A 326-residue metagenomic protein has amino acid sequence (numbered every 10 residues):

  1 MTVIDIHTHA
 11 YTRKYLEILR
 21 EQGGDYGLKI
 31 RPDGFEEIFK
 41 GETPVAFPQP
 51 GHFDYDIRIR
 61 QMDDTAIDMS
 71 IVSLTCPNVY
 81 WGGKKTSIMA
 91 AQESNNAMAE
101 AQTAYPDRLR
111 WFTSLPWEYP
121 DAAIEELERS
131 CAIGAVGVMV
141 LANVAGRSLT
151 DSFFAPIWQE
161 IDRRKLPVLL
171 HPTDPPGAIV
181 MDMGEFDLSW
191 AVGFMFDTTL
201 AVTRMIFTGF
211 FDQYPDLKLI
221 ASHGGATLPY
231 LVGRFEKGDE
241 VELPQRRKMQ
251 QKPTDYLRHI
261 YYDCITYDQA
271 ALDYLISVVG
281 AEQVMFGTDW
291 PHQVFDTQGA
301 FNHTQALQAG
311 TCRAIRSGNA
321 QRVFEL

Functional and structural regions predicted by a protein language model:
M1-I6, Y11-M69, N96-A104, E125-R129 (+5 more regions): Mid-to-C-terminal alpha-helical segments outside catalytic/metal-binding sites
I4-I6, S70-V72, R110-T113, V138-V140 (+4 more regions): Hydrophobic faces of well-ordered beta-strands that scaffold small-molecule active sites in alpha/beta enzyme cores
Y11-R13, N78-Y80, E118-Y119, G146 (+4 more regions): Active-site environment of divalent metal-dependent phosphoester hydrolases
T12-H52, P176-F196, F235-L257: Active-site gating loops and adjacent loop-to-helix segments of metal-dependent hydrolytic enzymes
D68-V202: Active-site gating/metal-coordination segments in enzymes
A97-A104, R129, I133, P156 (+7 more regions): Alpha-helical structural signal in soluble globular domains
V140, D187-T199, Q213, L219-I220 (+3 more regions): Active-site core of metal-dependent hydrolases
I206-D255: Aromatic-lined glycan-binding groove of carbohydrate-active enzymes
